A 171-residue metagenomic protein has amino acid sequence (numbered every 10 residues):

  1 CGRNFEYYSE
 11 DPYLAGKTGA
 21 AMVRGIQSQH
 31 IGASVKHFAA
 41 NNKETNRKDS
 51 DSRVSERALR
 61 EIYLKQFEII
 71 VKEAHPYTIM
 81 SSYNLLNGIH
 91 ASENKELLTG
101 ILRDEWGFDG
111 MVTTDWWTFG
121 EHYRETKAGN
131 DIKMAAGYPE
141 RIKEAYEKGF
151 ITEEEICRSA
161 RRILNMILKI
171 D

Functional and structural regions predicted by a protein language model:
C1-D171: Glycoside hydrolase catalytic-domain context in secreted enzymes
